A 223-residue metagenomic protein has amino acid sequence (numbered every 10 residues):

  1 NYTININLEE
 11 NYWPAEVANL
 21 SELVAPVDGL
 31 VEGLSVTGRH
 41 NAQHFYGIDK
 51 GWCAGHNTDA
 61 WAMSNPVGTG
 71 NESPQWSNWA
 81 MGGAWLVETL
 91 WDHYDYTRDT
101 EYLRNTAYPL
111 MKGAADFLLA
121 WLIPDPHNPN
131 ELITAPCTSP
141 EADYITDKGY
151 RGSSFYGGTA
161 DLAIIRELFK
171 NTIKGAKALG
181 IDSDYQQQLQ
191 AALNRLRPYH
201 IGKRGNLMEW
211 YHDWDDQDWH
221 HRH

Functional and structural regions predicted by a protein language model:
N1, G55-S77, C137-G157: Acidic/His metal-coordination segments adjacent to aromatic residues that form catalytic metal sites in metalloenzymes
I4-E10, A15-H40, H44-C53, W61 (+3 more regions): Active-site core of glycosidic bond-cleaving carbohydrate-active enzymes
S35-H40, H56, L118-L119, P140-D143: Short alpha-helical interface elements
F45-W52, V67-M81, W121-L132, G152-Y156: Phosphate-binding glycine-rich loops and adjacent basic patches that engage nucleotide phosphates, nucleic-acid
L86, A107-F117: Extracytoplasmic, non-cytosolic globular domains
D99, Y108, N128-E131: Loop/turn elements at helix/coil->beta-strand transitions in domains of secreted/extracellular proteins
G113-G175: Acidic/histidine-rich catalytic neighborhood
